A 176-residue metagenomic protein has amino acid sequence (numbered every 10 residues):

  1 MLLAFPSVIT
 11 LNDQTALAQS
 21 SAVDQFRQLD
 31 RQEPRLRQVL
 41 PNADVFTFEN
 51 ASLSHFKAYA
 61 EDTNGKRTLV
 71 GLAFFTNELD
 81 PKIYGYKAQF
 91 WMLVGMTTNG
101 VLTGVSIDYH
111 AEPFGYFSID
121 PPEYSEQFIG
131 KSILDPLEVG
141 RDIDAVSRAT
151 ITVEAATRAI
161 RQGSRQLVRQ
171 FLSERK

Functional and structural regions predicted by a protein language model:
M1-W91, T97-K176: Intrinsically disordered terminal and processing segments
